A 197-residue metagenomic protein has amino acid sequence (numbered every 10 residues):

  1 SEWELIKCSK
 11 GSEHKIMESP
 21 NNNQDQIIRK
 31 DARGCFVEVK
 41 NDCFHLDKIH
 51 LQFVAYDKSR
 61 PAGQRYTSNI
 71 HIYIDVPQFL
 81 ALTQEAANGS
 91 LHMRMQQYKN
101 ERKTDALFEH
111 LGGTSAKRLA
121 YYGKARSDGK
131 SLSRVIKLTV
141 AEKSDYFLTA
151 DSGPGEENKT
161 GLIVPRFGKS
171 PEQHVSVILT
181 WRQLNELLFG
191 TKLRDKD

Functional and structural regions predicted by a protein language model:
W3-C43: An N-terminus-focused feature that recognizes amino-terminal "leader" regions
V37-H45, I72-Y73, K137-E142, E172 (+2 more regions): Short, low-complexity cationic-aromatic patches
K40-A62, Y146-E157: A short, structured beta-strand/loop element
A55-D75, T160-S176: A cross-kingdom feature marking solvent-exposed beta-strand/loop segments within repeated, beta-rich binding/scaffold
S59-Y66, I70-K103: Compact, well-ordered interaction domains used in eukaryotic information-processing assemblies
A87-F108, L184-D197: Mixed-charge, Lys/Arg-enriched low-complexity segments
Q97-T149: Intrinsic, low-complexity N-terminal interaction/targeting segments
T149-D197: Mixed-charge, glycine-accented linear interaction segment located at domain edges/termini
